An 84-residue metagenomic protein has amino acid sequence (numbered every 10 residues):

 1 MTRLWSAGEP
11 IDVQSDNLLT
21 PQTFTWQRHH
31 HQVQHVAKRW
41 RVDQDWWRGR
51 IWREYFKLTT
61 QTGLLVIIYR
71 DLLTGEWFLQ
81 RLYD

Functional and structural regions predicted by a protein language model:
M1-D84: Non-catalytic peripheral regions of nucleotide-handling enzymes
